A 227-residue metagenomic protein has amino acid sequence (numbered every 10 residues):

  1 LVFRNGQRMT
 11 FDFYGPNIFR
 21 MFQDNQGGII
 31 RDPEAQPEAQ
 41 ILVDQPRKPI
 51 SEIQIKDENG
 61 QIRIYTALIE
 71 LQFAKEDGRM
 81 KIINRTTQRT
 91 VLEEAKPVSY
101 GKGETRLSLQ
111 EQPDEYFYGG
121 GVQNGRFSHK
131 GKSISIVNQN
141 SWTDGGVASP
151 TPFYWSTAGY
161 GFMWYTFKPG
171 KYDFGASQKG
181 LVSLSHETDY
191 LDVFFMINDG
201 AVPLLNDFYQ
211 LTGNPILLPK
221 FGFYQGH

Functional and structural regions predicted by a protein language model:
L1-G222, G226: N-terminal accessory segment at the very beginning of proteins
